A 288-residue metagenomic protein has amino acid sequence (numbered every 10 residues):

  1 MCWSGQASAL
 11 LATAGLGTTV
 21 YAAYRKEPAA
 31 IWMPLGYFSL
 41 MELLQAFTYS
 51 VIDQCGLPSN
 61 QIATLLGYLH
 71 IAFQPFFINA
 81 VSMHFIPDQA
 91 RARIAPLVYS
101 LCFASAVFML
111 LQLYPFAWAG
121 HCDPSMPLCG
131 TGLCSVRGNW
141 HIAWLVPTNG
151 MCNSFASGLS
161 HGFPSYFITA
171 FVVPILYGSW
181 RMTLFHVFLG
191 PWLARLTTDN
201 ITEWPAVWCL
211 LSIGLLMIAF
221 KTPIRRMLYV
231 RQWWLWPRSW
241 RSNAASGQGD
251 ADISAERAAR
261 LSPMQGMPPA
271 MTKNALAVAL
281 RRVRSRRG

Functional and structural regions predicted by a protein language model:
M1-G15: Hydrophobic transmembrane alpha-helical segments in integral membrane proteins
S8-L11, P34-F38, V98-C102: Hydrophobic alpha-helical transmembrane segments of polytopic
A12-T19, P164-V173, H186-L196: Hydrophobic, membrane-inserted alpha-helices
T19-V20, L44-L57, G67-S100, M109-Y114: Internal transmembrane alpha-helix with an interfacial aromatic "cap," most often the third helix
K26-L35, I94-V98, G178-F188, A206-W208: Membrane-interfacial loop-to-transmembrane alpha-helix junctions, especially the N-terminal start
M33-T48: Hydrophobic alpha-helical transmembrane segments of multi-pass membrane proteins
V81-I168: Membrane-proximal helix-loop-helix units in multi-pass membrane proteins
P174-I253, R257, A279: C-terminal transmembrane-bundle signature of multipass membrane proteins, characterized by strong activation on
